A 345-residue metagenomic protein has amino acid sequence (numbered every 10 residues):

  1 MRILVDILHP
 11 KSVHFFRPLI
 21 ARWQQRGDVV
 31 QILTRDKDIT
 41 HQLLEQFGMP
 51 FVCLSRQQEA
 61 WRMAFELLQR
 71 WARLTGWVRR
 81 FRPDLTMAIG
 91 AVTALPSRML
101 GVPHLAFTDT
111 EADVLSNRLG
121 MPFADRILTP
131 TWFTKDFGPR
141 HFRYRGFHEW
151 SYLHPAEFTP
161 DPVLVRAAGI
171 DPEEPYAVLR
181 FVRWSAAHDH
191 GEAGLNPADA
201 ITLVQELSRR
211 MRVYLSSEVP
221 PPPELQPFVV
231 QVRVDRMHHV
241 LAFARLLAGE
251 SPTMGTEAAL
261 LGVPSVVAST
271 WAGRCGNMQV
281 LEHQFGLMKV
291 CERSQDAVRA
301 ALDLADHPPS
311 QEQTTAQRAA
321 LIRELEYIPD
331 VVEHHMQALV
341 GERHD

Functional and structural regions predicted by a protein language model:
Q25-L67: Conserved nucleotide-sugar phosphate-binding/catalytic loop shared by glycosyltransferases and other
K37, F47-Q57, L179, I201-R233: Catalytic donor nucleotide-activated moiety binding site of glycosyltransferases and closely related
R70-L74, V219-M254: Donor nucleotide-activated moiety binding/catalytic core segment of transferases that use nucleotide-activated donors
T86-P96, A106, M237-N277: A donor-sugar binding/catalytic signature common to diverse glycosyltransferases and related nucleotide-sugar
L105-F107, N117-T129, L241: A conserved, positively charged/aromatic
L128-A193: A nucleotide-sugar donor-handling region in carbohydrate enzymes
L260-D303, H307: Catalytic binding pocket for nucleotide-activated donors in carbohydrate/polymer assembly enzymes
D306-D345: C-terminal amphipathic helix plus adjacent low-complexity, charged tail appended to glycosyltransferase catalytic
